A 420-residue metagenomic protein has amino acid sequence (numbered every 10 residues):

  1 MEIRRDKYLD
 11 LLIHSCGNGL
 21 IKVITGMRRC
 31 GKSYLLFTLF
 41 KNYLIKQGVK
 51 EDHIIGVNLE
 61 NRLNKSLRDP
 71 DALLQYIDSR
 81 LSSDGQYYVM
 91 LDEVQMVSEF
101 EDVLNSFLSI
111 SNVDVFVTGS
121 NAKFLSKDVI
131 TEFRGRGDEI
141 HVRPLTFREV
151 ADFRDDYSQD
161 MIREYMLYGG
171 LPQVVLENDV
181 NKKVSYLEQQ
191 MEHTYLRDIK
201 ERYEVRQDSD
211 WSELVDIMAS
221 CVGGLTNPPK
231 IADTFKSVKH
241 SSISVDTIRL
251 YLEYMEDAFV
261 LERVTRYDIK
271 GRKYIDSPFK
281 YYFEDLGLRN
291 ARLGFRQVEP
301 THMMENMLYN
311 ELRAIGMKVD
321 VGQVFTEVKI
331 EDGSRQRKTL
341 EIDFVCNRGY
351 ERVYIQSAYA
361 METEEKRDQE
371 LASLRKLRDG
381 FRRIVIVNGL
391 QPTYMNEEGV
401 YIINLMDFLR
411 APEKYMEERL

Functional and structural regions predicted by a protein language model:
E2, R148-F325, R337: Interdomain hinge/linker elements that couple catalytic modules in large macromolecular machines
E2, Y34, I45, V49 (+2 more regions): A cross-kingdom feature that marks ATP-driven nucleic-acid transaction machinery
I3-G17: Pre-Walker A adenine-sensing motif
I24: Hydrophobic anchor at the beta1->P-loop junction of P-loop NTPases
G31: Conserved glycine(s) of the Walker
G56-G85: Short glycine-rich substrate-engagement loop in P-loop NTPases that contacts/grips substrate
D114-S120, H141: Structural recognition of the conserved hydrophobic beta-strand(s) that form the central parallel beta-sheet of P-loop
K123-D138, R154-D155: Short regulatory helix/loop adjacent to the ATP-binding pocket of P-loop NTPases
